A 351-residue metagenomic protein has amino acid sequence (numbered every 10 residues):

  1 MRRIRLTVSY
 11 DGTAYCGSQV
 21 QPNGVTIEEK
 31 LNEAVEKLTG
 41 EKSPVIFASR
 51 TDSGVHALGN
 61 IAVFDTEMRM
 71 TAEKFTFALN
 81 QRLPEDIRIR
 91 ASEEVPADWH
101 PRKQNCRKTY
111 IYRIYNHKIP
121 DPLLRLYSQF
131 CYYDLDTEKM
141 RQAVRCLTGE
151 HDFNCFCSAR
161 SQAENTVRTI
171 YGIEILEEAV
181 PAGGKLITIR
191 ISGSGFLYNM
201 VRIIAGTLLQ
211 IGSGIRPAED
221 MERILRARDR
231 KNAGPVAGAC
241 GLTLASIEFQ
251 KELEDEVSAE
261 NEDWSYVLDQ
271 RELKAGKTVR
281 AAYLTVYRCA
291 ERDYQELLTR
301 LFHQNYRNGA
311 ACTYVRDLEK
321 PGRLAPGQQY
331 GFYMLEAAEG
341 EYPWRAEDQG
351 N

Functional and structural regions predicted by a protein language model:
M1-D269, A275: Structured-RNA-binding interfaces characteristic of tRNA pseudouridine synthases
A239-F249, S265-Q295, T299-N351: Active-site/acyl-donor-binding loops of N-acyltransferases
